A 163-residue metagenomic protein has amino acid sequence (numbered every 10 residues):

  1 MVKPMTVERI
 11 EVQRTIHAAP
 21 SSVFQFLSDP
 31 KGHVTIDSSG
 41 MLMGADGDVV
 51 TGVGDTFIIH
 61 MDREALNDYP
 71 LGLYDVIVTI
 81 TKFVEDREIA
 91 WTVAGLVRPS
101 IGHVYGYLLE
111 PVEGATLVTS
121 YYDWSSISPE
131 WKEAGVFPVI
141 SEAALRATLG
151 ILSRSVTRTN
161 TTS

Functional and structural regions predicted by a protein language model:
M1-V53: Hydrophobic ligand-binding cavity/cleft-lining segments
P4-T6, T51, P70-Y74, V97-I101 (+1 more regions): A generic structural micro-feature
V7-Q13, T56, D75, E88 (+2 more regions): Intrinsic-disorder/low-complexity, polar/charged segments enriched in Ser/Thr/Lys/Arg/Asp/Glu/Gln
V12-R14, D75-K82, V93-G95, H103-P111: Hydrophobic/aromatic beta-strand elements that line small-molecule binding cavities or substrate pockets in beta-rich
H17-S21, V49-T51, T81-E88, L108-L117: A short, structured loop/turn motif at beta-sheet edges
A18, R63-A65, W124-S126: Beta-strand elements of well-folded, non-transmembrane domains
A45-A94, G150, R154-S163: Glycine-rich portal/gate segments that line the openings of hydrophobic small-molecule binding cavities
L117, Y121-S163: A conserved amphipathic terminal alpha-helix motif
